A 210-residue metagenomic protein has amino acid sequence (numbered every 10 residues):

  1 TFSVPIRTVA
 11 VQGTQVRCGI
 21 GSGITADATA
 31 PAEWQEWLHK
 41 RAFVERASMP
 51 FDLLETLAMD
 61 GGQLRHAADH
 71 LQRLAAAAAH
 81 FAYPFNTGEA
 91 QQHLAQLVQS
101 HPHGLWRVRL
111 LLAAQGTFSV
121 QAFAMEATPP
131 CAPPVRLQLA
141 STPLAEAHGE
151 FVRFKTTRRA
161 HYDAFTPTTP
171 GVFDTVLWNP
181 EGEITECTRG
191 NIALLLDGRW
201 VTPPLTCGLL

Functional and structural regions predicted by a protein language model:
T1-V9: C-terminal hydrophobic structural anchor segments that stabilize assembly/packing rather than catalytic chemistry
V4, G13-I20, T29-R107, L111-L210: Helix-start/capping segments and mature chain N-termini
A10, G23-A26: Glycine-rich phosphate/pyrophosphate-binding beta-alpha loops
